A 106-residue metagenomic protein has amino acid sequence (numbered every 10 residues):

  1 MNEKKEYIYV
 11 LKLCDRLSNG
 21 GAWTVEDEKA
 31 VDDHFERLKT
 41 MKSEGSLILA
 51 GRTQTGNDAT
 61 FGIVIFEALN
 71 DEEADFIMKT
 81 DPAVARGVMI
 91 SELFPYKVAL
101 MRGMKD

Functional and structural regions predicted by a protein language model:
M1-D106: Conserved, structured core segments of small domains
